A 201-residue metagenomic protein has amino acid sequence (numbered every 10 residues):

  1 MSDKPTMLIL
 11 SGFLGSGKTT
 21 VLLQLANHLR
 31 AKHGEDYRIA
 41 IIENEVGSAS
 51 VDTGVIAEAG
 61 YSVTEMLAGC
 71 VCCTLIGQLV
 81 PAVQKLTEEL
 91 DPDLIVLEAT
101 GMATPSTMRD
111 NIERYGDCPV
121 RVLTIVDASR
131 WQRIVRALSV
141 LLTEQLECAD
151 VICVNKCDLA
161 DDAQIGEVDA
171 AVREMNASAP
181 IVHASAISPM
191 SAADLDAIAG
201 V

Functional and structural regions predicted by a protein language model:
S2-S11, S16-V135: Nucleotide-state-sensitive switch-loop elements of NTP-binding domains
E58, N111, V140, V168-D169: Residues in and immediately flanking transmembrane alpha helices
I112, L146, V172: Short hydrophobic alpha-helical segments of the AMP-binding
R121, D150-V151: Well-ordered beta-strand positions
R136-C148: Flexible active-site lid/hinge loop adjacent to a nucleotide/diphosphate and Mg2+-phosphate binding pocket
T143, V151-V201: Canonical P-loop GTPase G-domain recognition
